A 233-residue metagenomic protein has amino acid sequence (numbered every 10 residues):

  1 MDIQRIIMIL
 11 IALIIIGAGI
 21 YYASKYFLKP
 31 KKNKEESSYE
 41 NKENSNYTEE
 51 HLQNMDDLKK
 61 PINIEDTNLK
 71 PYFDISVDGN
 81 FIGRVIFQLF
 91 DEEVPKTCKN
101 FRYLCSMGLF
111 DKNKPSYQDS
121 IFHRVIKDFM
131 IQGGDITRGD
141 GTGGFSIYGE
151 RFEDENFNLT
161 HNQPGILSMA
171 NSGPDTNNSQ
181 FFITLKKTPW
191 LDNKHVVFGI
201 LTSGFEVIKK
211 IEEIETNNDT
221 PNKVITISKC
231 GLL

Functional and structural regions predicted by a protein language model:
M1-L233: Cyclophilin-like peptidyl-prolyl cis-trans isomerases
